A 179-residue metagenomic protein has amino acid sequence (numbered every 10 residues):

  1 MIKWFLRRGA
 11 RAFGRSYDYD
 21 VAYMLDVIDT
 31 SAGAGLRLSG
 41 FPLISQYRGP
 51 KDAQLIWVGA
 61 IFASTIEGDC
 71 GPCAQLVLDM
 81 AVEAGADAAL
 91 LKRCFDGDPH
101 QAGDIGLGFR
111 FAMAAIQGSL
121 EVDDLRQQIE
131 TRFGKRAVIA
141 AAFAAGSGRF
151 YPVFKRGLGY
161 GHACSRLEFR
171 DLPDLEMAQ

Functional and structural regions predicted by a protein language model:
M1-I56, L167-Q179: Secretory/endomembrane lumenal or extracellular ectodomains immediately following the signal peptide
L25, P42-S45, I61, L78-V82 (+2 more regions): Amphipathic alpha-helical segments within well-ordered protein domains
A34-L38, D69-A74, I116-D123: Short acidic alpha-helix initiation/capping motifs at coil-to-helix transition points, especially at protein N-termini
P42, G59-S64, C94-F95, G108-I116 (+1 more regions): Short alpha-helical scaffolding segments that buttress acidic/His motifs in well-ordered protein cores
D52, W57-L90: Conserved alpha-helical segments that form or flank metal/cofactor-binding pockets of metalloenzymes
A89-H100: Conserved nucleotide-cofactor-binding alpha/beta core module
L120-E121, L125-Q128, H162-S165, F169-A178: Alpha-helical transmembrane segments and membrane-interface helix-loop junctions in multi-pass membrane proteins
G134-K135: Transmembrane-helix boundary/entry motifs in multi-pass membrane transporters
